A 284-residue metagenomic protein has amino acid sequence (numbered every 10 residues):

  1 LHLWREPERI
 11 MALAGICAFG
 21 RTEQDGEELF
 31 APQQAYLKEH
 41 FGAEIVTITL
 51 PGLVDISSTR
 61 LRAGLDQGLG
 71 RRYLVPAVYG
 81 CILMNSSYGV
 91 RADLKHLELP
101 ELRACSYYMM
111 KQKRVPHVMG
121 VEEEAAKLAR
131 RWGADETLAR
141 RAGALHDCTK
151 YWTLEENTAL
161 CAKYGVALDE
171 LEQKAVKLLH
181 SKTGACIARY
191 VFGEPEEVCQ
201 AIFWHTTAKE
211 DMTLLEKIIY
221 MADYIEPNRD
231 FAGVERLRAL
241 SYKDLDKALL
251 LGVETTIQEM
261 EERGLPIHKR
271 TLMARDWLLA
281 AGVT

Functional and structural regions predicted by a protein language model:
L1-H96: Classical nucleotidyltransferase
E39, D66, L83, R130 (+4 more regions): Short polybasic/polar patches that bind polyanions
I56-Q67, E235-R236, G252-M260: Short helix/strand-capping connector loops at secondary-structure junctions
G70-E98, Q258-T284: Charged phosphate-binding loop/patch that engages nucleotide di/tri-phosphates or the phosphate backbone of nucleic
L99-R103: ATP-dependent helicase/translocase motor core
A104-M109, H117, A126, R131-V253: Divalent metal-dependent catalytic cores for phosphoryl transfer on phosphate-bearing substrates
